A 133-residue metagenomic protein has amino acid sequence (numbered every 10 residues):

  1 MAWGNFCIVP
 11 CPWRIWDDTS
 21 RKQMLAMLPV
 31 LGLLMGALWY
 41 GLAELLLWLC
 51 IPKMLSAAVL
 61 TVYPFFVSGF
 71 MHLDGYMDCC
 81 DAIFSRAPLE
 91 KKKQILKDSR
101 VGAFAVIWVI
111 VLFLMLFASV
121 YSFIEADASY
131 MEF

Functional and structural regions predicted by a protein language model:
M1-G69, C80-K93, D98-S99, A105-F133: Hydrophobic alpha-helical transmembrane segments
D74: Glycine/small-residue-rich loop that forms an oxyanion/phosphate-binding "nest" at active or ligand-binding sites
M77: Glycine-rich active-site/cofactor-binding loop and its immediate structural neighborhood
